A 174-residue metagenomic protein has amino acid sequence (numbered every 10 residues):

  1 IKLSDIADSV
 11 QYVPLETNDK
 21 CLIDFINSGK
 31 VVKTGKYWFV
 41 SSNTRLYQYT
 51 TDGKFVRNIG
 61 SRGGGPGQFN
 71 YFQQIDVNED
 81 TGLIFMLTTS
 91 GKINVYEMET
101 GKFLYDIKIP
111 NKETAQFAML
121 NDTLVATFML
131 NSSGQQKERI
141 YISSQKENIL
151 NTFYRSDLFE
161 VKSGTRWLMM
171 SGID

Functional and structural regions predicted by a protein language model:
K2-C21, Y47-S61, K92-K108, R139-K162: Surface-exposed loop/turn elements that mediate protein-protein interactions on large endomembrane-trafficking
S9, K20, T81, D122-T123: Coil residues (strongly favoring Ser/Thr
V10-T44: Beta-strand-rich domains and repeat architectures in extracellular enzymes and scaffolds, especially beta-propellers
T17-L22, K54-T81, T88: Blade-loop segments of beta-propeller domains
F25-K30, N70-I75, K112-L120, G164-T165: Repeated scaffold domains used in trafficking and secretory/extracellular systems, primarily beta-propellers
K33-G35, V77-T81, M119-D122: Residue-level detector of Asp-centered blade-edge/turn motifs that repeat once per structural unit in beta-propeller
Y37-V40, L83-F85, V125-A126: Conserved beta-propeller blade signature
N131-Q135: Short glycine/acidic-enriched loop and turn motifs that connect beta-strands
